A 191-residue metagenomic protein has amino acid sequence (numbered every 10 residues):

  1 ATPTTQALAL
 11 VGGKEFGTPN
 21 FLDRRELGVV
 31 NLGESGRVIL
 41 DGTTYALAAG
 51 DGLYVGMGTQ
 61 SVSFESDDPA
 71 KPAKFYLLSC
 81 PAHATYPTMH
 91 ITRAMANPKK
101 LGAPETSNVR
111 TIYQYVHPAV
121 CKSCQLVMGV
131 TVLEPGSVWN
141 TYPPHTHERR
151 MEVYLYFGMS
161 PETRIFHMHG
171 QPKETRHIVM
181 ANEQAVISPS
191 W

Functional and structural regions predicted by a protein language model:
A1-E15, V109-V153: A short glycine-rich, His/Asp/Glu-containing loop-to-beta-strand
T2-D51: Long, hydrophobic/aromatic-enriched structural stretches that serve as scaffold segments
L8-G12, G17-L22, E65-S66, N140-H147 (+2 more regions): Short histidine-centered beta-strand/loop micro-motifs that create catalytic or ligand/metal-coordination sites
F21-R37, V132-E134, H147-K173, I178-A181: Short, conserved beta-strand element in jelly-roll/cupin
V29, T44, G52-Y54, F75-L77 (+4 more regions): Conserved hydrophobic/aromatic beta-strand scaffold that supports enzyme active sites
L47-D67, V179-W191: Conserved metal-binding segment of the jelly-roll/cupin
E65-V130: Surface-exposed beta-loop interaction hotspot
